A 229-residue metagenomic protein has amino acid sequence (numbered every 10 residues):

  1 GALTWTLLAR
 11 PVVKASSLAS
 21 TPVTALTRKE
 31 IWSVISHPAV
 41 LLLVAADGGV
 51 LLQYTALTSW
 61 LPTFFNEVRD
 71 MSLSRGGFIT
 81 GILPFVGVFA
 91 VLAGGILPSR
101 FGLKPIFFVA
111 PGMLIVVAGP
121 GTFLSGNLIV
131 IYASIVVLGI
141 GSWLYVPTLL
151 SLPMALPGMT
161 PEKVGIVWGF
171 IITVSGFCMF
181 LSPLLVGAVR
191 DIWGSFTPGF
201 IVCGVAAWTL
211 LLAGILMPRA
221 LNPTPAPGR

Functional and structural regions predicted by a protein language model:
G1, W5, P62, G94 (+1 more regions): Small-residue (Gly/Pro/Ala) motifs that create kinks and tight helix-helix packing interfaces
G1-L7, P198-L216: Symmetry-related core transmembrane helices of the 12-TM Major Facilitator Superfamily/SLC fold
L7-E30, T224-R229: Flexible cytoplasmic inter-helical loops of multi-pass small-molecule transporters
P38-G94, S182: Extracytoplasmic gate region of multi-pass secondary transporters
I106-G121: Structural signature of the two symmetry-related core transmembrane helices
V130-L144: Hydrophobic core of transmembrane alpha-helices in multi-pass small-molecule transporters, especially MFS/SLC-type
L144-M159: Intracellular juxtamembrane helix-capping segments at the cytosolic ends of symmetry-related transmembrane helices
G158-S195, C203: A late C-terminal transmembrane helix in Major Facilitator Superfamily
